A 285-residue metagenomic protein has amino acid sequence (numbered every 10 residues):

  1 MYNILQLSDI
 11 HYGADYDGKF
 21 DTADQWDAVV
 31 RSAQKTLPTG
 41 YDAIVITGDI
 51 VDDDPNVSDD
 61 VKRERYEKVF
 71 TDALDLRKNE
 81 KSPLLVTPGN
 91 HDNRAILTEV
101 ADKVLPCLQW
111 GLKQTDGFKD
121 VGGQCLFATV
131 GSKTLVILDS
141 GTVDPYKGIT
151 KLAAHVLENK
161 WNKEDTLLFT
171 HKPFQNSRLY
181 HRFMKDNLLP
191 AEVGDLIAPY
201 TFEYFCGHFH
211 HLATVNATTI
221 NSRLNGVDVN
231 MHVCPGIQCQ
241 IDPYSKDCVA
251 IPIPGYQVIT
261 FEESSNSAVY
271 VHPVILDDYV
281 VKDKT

Functional and structural regions predicted by a protein language model:
M1-E67, W161-N162, T285: N-terminal active-site segment of His-dependent metallophosphoesterases
Y2-D15, L37-D42, L85, G122-M184: Metal-dependent phosphoester/phosphodiester hydrolase catalytic core
Q6-S8, A43-D49, L84-N90, L138-D139 (+3 more regions): Active-site neighborhood of phospho(di)ester-bond hydrolases with catalytic His/Asp-centered motifs
A14, D52-P55, N93-L97, D144-P145 (+4 more regions): Short catalytic/ligand-binding loop motif for oxyanion handling, primarily in non-cytosolic enzymes, centered on
Y16-D21, N56-K62, K147, L179-F183 (+1 more regions): Short, solvent-exposed loop/turn segments at secondary-structure boundaries
D59-H155, E192, Y200, I220-P235 (+2 more regions): Extended active-site neighborhood of metal-dependent phosphoesterases/phosphodiesterases
D59-Y66, W161-T201, F209: Active-site-proximal segments of metal-dependent phosphoesterases and phosphodiesterases across multiple
C248-T285: A short C-terminal boundary segment appended to hydrolase-like catalytic domains
